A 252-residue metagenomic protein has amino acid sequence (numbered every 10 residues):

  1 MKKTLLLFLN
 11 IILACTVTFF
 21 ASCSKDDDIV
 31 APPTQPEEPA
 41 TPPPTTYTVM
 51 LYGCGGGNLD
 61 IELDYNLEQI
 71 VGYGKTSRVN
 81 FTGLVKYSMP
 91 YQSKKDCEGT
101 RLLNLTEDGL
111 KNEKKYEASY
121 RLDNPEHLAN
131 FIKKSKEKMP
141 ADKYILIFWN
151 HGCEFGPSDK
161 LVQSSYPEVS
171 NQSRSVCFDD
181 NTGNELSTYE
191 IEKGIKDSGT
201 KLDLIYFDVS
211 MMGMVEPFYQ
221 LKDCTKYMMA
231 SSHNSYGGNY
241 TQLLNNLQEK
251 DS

Functional and structural regions predicted by a protein language model:
M1-A21: Sec-dependent bacterial lipoprotein signal peptides
K2, T18, L51-G55, N150-C153 (+2 more regions): Short, flexible loop/turn elements at secondary-structure junctions
L9, P157, V215: Active-site-proximal flexible loops/turns
C15-P44: Bacterial Sec-dependent N-terminal signal peptides
Q35-F148, G152, G156-K193: Divalent cation-coordinating acidic motifs and surrounding scaffolds that mediate Ca2+/Mg2+/Mn2+/Zn2+-dependent binding
T200-S252: Active-site-proximal C-terminal subdomain of hydrolase catalytic domains
